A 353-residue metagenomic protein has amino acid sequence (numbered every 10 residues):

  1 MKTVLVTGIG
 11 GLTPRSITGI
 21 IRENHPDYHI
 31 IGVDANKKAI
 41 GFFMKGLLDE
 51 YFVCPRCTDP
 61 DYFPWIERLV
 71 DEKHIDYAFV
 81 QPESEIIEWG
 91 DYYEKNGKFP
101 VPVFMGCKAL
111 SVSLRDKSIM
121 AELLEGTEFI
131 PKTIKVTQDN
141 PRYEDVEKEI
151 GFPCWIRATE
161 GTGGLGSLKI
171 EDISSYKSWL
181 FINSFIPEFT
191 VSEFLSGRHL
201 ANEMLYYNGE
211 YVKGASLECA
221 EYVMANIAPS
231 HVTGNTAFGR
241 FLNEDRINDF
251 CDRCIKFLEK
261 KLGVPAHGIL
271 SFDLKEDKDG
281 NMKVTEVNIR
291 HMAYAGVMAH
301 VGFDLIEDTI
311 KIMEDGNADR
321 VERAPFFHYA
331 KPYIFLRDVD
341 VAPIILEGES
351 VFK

Functional and structural regions predicted by a protein language model:
M1-M105: ATP-binding N-terminal substructure of ATP-dependent carboxylate-amine bond-forming enzymes
D34-K38, E83-E85, E210-Y211, L217-E221 (+1 more regions): Short glycine-enriched loops at secondary-structure junctions
Y62-E72, Y143-E149, L180-I182: Short amphipathic alpha-helix with an adjacent loop that forms part of the alpha/beta core around
K73, D245-K353: ATP-dependent carboxylate activation and anion-phosphoryl transfer catalytic cores that bind Mg-ATP to form
N96-G166: A conserved helix-loop-beta module that forms one wall/lid of the active-site cleft in ATP-utilizing catalytic domains
I130-P131, P153-W155, L165-R198, K256-L262: Conserved ATP-binding module of the ATP-grasp superfamily
V136, S167-D172, L205-Y207: Short beta-strand-to-turn element immediately C-terminal to the catalytic PLP-Schiff-base lysine in fold type I
E193-H199, E203-E259, N288-M313: ATP-dependent carboxylate/phosphate-activation module, predominantly the ATP-grasp catalytic core and closely related
